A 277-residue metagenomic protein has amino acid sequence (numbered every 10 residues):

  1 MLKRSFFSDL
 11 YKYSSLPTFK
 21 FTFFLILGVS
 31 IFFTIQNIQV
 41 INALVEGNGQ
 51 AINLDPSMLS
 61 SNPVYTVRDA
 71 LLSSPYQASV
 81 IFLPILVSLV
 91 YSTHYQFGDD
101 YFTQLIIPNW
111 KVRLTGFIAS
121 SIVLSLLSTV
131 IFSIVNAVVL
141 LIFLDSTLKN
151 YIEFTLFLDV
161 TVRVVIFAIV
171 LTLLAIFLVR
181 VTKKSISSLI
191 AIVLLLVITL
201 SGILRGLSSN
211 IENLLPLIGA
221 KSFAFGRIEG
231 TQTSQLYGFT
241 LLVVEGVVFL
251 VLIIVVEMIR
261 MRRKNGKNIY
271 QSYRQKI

Functional and structural regions predicted by a protein language model:
M1-L27: Aromatic- and glycine-rich beta-strand/loop motifs that create alpha-glucan
D9, L16-P17, P108-N109, K183-S185: Short loop-to-helix capping motifs
F19, F23-V90, L114-K183, I192-V193 (+2 more regions): Secretory targeting signals
V40-V45, Y95, D99, V139-T147 (+6 more regions): Membrane-interfacial segments
L44-V45, G206-L215, Y237: A cytosolic-side transmembrane-helix exit/cap motif
I85-I106, W110: Transmembrane helix boundary and interhelical loop/hinge segments in multi-pass membrane proteins
G98-D99, L173, L189-I190: Transmembrane alpha-helix boundary/hinge residues in polytopic small-molecule transporters
V244-I277: Junction motif at the cytosolic side of a transmembrane helix
